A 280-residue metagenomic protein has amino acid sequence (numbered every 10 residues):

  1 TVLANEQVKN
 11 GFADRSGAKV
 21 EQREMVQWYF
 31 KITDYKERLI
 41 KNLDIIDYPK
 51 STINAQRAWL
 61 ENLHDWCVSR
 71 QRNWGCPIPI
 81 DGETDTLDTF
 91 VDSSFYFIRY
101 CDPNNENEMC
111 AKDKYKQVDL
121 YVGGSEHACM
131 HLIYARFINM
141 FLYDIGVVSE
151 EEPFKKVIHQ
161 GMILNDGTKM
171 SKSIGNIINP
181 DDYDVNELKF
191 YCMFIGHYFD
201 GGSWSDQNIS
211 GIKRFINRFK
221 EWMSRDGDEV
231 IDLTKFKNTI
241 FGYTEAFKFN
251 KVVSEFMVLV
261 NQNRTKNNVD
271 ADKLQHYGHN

Functional and structural regions predicted by a protein language model:
T1-E6: Cys/His-rich Zn2+-binding cysteine-cluster or related metal-binding knuckle/ribbon modules and their
F12-R264, D270-H279: Structured secondary-structure scaffolds
